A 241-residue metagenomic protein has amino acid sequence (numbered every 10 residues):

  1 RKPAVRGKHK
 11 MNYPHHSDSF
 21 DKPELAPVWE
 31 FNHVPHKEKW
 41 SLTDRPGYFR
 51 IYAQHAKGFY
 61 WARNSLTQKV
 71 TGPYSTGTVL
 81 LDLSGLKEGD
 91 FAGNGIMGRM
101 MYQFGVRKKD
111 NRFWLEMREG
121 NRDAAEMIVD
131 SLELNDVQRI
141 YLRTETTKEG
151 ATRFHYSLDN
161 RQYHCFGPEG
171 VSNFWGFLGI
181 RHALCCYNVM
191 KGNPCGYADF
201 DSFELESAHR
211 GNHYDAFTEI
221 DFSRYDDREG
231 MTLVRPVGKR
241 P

Functional and structural regions predicted by a protein language model:
R1-P241: Extracellular glycan-recognition regions
